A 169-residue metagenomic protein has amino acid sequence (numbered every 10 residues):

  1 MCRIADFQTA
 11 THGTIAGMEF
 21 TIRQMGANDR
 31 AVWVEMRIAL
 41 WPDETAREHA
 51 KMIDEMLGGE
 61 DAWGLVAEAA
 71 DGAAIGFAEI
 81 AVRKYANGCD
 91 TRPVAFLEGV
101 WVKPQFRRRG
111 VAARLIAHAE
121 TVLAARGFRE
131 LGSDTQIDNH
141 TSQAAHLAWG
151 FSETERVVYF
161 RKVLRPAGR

Functional and structural regions predicted by a protein language model:
C2-N28, P166-R169: Conserved N-terminal entry element of GNAT/NAT acetyltransferase domains
T14, E44-A69: Active-site rim helix/loop that mediates acceptor-substrate recognition in acyltransferases
R30, V34-E48: Helix-loop element at the rim of GNAT/NAT acetyltransferase active sites that forms part of the acceptor-substrate
V66, A73-V82, F96, W101: Conserved beta-strand in the GNAT
K84-L97, R107, T154-E155: A conserved beta-turn-beta hairpin within the catalytic core of GNAT-like acetyltransferases that forms part
V102, R108-T121, A148: Conserved acetyl-CoA-binding loop-helix of GNAT-fold acetyltransferases
A113, A125, I137-R156: Conserved active-site alpha-helix within GNAT-family acetyltransferase domains
L123-T135: Conserved GNAT acetyl-CoA-binding A-motif
